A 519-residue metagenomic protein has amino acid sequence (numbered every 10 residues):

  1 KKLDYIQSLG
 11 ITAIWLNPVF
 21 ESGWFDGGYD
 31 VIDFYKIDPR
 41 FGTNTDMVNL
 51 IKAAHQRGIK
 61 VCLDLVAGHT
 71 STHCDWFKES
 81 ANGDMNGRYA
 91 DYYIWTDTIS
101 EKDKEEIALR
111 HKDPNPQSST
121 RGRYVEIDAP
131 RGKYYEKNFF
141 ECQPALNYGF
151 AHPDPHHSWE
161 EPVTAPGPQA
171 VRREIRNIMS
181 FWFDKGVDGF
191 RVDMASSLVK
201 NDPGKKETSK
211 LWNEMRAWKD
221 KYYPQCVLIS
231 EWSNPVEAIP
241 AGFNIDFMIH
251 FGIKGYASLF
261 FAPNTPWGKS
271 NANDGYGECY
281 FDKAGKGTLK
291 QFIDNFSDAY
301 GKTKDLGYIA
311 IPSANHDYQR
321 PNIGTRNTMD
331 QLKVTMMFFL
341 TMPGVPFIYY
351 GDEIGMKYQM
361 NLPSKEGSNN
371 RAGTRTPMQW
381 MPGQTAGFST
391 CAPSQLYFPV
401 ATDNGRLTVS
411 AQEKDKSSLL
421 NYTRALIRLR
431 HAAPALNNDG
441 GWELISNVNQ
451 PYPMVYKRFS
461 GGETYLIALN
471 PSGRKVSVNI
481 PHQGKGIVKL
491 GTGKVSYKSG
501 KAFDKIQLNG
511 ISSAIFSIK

Functional and structural regions predicted by a protein language model:
K1-A170, D184, A195-F243, M378: Acidic/aromatic-lined carbohydrate-recognition and catalytic surfaces of CAZymes acting on diverse glycans
G10, D30, G186-D188, P312 (+1 more regions): Short loop/turn motifs at secondary-structure junctions
I51-H55, G68-H69, F77-G87, D91 (+10 more regions): Active-site-proximal helices and loops of the catalytic beta/alpha 8
C62-L63, R191, I229, P312-S313 (+2 more regions): Generic enzyme active-site microenvironment
D220-Y222, G242, S270, Q291 (+3 more regions): Loop/helix patches that line or flank the sugar-binding groove of alpha-linked glycan CAZymes
K475-V495: Beta-strand-rich binding/interaction modules
K498-K519: C-terminal beta-strand-rich structural cap/linker in extracellular carbohydrate-active enzymes
